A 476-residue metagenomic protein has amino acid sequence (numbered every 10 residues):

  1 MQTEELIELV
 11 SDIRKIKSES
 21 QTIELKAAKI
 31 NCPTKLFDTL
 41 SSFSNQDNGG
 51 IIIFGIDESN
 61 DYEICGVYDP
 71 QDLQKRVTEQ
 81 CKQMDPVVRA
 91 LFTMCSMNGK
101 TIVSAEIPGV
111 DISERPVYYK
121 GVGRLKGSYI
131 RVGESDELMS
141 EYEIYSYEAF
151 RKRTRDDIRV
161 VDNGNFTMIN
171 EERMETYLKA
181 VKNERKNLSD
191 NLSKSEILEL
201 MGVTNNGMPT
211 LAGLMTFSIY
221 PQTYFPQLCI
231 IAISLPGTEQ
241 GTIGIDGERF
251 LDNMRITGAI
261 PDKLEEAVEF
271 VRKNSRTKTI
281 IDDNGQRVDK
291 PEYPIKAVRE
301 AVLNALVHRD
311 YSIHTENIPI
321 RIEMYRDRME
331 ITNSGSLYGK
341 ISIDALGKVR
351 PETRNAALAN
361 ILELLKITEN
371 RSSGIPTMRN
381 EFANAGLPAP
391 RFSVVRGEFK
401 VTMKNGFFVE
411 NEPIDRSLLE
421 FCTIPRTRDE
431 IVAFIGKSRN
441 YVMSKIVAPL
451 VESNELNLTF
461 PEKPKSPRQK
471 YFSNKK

Functional and structural regions predicted by a protein language model:
M1-A297, V302-F407, R426-T427, K437 (+2 more regions): Conserved N-terminal catalytic/coupling substructures associated with nucleotide/phosphate chemistry
E292-Y293, K437-E452, K465: Short amphipathic alpha-helical interaction segments
E412-P413, L458-K476: Short, cationic-aromatic polyanion-contact patches
I414-L418: Short alpha-helical "packing" element that flanks the helix-turn-helix/winged-helix DNA-binding module
F421-E430: Short capping segments at the starts of secondary-structure elements
A433: Alpha-helical residues within the helix-turn-helix
